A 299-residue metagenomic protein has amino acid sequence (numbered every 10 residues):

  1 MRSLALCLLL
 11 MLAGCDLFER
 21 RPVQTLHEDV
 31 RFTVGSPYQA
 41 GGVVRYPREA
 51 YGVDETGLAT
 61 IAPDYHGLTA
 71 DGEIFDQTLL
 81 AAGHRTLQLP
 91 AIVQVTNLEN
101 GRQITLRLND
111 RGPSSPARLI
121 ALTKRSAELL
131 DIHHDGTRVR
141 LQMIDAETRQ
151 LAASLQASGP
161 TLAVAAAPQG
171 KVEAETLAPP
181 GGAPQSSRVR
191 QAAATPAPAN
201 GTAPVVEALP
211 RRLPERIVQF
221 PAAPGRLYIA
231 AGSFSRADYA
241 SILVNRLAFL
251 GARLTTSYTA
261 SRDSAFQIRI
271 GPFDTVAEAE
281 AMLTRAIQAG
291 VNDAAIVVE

Functional and structural regions predicted by a protein language model:
M1-C15: Sec-dependent bacterial lipoprotein signal peptides
C15-A222, S233-S235, Y239, V298: Secreted/periplasmic proteins
V95, I229-A231, I268: A short beta-strand micro-motif
P204-P224, S233-E299: Extracytoplasmic
